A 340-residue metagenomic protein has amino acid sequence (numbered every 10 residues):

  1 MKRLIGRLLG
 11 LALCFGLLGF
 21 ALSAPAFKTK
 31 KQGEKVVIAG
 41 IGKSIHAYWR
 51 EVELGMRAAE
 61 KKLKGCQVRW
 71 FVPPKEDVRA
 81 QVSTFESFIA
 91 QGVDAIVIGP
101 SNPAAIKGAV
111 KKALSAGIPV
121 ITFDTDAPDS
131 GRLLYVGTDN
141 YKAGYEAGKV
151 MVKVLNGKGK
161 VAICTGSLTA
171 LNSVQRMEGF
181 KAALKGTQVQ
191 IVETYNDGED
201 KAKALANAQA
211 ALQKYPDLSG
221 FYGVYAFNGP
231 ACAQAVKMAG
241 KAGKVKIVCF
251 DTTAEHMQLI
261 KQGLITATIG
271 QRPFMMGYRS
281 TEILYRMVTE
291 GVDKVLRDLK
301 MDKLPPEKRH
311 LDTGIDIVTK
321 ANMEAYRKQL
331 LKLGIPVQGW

Functional and structural regions predicted by a protein language model:
M1-R7: Positively charged n-region of N-terminal signal peptides that target proteins for export
L4, A21-W340: A residue-level marker of the well-folded mature domains of exported/periplasmic proteins
L9-F20: Bacterial N-terminal signal peptides
